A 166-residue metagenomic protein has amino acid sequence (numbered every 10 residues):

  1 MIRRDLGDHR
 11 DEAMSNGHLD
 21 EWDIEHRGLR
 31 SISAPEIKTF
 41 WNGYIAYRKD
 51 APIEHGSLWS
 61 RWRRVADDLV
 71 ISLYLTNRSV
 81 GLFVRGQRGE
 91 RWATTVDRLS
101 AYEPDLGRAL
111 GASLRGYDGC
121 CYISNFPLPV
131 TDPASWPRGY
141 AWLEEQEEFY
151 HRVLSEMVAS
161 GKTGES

Functional and structural regions predicted by a protein language model:
M1-I24: Mixed-charge intrinsically disordered linker/loop segments at interdomain junctions
R3, N16, H26, G107 (+1 more regions): Generic N-terminal initiation segments characterized by hydrophobic and/or small/turn-forming residues
G7, R27-G28, G161: Short, flexible coil/linker elements and helix-boundary hinge sites characteristic of intrinsically disordered
H9, L19, F83, R88 (+2 more regions): Compositionally biased, intrinsically disordered low-complexity regions
D23-P129: Polyanion-binding interface signature
A101, D105-L110, P127-E165: Ampiphathic alpha-helical segments that act as solvent-exposed interaction surfaces
